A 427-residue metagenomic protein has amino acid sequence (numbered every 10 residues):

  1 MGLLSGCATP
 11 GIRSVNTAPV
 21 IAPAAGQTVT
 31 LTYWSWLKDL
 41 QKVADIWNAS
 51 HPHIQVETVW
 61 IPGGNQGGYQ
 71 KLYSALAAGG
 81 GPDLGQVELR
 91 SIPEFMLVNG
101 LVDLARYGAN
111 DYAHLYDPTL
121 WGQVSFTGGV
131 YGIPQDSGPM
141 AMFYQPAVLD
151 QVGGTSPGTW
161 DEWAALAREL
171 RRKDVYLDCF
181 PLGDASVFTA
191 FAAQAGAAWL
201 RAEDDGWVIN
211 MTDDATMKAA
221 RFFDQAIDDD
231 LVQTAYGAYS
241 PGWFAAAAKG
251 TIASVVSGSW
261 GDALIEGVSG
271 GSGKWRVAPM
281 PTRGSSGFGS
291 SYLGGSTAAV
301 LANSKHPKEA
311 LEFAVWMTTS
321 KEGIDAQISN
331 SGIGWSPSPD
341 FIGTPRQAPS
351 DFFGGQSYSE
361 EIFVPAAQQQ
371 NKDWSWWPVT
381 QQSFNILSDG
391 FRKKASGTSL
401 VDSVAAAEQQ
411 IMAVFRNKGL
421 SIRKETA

Functional and structural regions predicted by a protein language model:
M1-P93, E309, S399-A427: Conserved N-terminal structural module of periplasmic/extracytoplasmic solute-binding proteins
A18-V20, L89-M140, A190-A193, R276-A278 (+1 more regions): Hinge/lid segment of periplasmic solute-binding proteins
P23, A105-P118, A197-K218, G267-G273 (+3 more regions): Short, solvent-exposed loop/beta-turn-alpha elements that line the ligand-binding surface or hinge of extracytoplasmic
W60-K71, R90, W160-A165, A235-A248: Short helix-initiation/N-cap motifs at beta->coil->alpha
Y69-G80, V98, V148-L149, R168-K173 (+3 more regions): Short helices/loops that flank or line small-molecule/ion binding pockets
P82-D83, D111-A147, L177, S286-S291 (+1 more regions): A structural signal for short loop-to-beta-strand junctions that line the ligand-binding cleft of periplasmic/secreted
A167, G206-G237, M280: Glycine-centered hinge/linker elements that transmit conformational signals in sensory and ligand-binding systems
W260-S272, G284-I386, I422-A427: C-terminal lobe and pocket-closing loops of periplasmic/extracytoplasmic Venus-flytrap solute-binding proteins
